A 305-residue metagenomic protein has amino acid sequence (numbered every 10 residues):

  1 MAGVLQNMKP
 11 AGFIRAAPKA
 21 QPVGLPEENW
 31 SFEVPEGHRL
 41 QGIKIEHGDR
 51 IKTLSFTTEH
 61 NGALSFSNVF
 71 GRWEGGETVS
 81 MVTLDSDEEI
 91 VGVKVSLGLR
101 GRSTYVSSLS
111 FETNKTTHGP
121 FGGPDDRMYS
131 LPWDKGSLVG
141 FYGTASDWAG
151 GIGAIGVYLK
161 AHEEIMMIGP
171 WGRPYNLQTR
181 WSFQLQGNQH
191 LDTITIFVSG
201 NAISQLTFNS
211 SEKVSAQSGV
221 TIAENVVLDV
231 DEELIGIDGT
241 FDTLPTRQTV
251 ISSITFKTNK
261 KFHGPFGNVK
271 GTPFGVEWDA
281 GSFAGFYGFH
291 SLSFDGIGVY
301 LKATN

Functional and structural regions predicted by a protein language model:
A2-N305: Lectin-type carbohydrate-recognition ectodomains
